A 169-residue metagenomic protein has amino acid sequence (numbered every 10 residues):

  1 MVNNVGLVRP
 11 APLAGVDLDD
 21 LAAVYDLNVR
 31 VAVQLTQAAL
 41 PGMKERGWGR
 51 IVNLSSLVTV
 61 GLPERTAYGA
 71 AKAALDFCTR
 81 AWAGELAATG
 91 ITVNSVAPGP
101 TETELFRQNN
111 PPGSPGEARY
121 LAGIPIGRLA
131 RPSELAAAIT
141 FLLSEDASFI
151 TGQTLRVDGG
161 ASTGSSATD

Functional and structural regions predicted by a protein language model:
N4-R9, G160: Conserved NAD(P)H cofactor-binding loop of Rossmann-fold oxidoreductase domains
P12-L13, D20-Y25, G116, Y120: Substrate-binding pocket helix/loop in short-chain dehydrogenase/reductase
V16, L62-G69, A81: Active-site loop-to-helix junction immediately N-terminal to the catalytic Tyr of the SDR YXXXK motif in Rossmann-fold
T36, A71, T79: Active-site helix of classical SDR
P41, G84-A88, S148: Alpha-helical segment proximal to the catalytic Tyr-Lys
A88, S95, P100-I124, E134 (+1 more regions): A glycine/serine/threonine-rich, flexible loop-to-helix segment that serves as the NAD(P) cofactor-binding "lid"
T140, T151-D169: Short C-terminal tail/terminal secondary-structure segment of NAD(P)H-dependent dehydrogenase/reductase domains
